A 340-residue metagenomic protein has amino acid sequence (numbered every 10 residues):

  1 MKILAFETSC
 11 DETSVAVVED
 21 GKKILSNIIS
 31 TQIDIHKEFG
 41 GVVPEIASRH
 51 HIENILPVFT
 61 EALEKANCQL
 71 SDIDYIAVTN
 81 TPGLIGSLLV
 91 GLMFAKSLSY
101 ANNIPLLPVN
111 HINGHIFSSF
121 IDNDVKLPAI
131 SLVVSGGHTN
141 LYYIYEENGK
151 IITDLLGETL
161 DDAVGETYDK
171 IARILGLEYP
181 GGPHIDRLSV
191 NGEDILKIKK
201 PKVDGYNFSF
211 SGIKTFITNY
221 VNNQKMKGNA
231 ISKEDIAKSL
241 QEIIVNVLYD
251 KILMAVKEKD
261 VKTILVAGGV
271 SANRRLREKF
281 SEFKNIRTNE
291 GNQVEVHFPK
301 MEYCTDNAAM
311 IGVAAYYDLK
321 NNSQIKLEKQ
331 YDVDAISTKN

Functional and structural regions predicted by a protein language model:
M1, P108-I130, A314: Conserved phosphate-binding catalytic cores of ATP/NTP-utilizing and phosphoryl-transfer enzymes
K2-P82, H111, H115: N-terminal beta-alpha supersecondary unit
K2-S9, A16, S26-N27, V125-L127 (+4 more regions): A short helix-loop
L70-N80, D260-V270, H297-P299: Short glycine-rich phosphate-binding loop at a beta-alpha junction
G83-N102: DPxDG-like acidic metal-binding loop motif
S87-L88, V261-F280: Glycine-rich phosphate-binding loops at beta-strand->alpha-helix junctions
P108-V109, I264, S281-I311: Conserved phosphate-binding/catalytic loops in two-lobed NTP-binding clefts
D204-S211, T218-L265: Adenine-nucleotide phosphate-binding core of ATP-dependent small-molecule kinases
